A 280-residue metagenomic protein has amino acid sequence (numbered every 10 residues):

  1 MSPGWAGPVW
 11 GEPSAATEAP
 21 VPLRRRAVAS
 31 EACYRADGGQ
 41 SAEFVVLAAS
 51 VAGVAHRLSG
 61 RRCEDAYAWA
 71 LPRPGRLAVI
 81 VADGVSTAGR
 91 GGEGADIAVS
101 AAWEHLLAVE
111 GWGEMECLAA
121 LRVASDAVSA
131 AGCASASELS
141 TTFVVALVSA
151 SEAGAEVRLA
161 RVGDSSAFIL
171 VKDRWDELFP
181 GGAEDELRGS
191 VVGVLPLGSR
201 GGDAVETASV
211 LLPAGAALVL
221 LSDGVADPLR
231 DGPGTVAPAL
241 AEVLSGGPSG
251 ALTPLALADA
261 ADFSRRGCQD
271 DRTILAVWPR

Functional and structural regions predicted by a protein language model:
M1-V28, V191-R280: C-terminal catalytic subdomain
S2-E104, S165, V205-S209, Q269: N-terminal entry segment of metal-dependent catalytic domains or homologous docking segments
A48-R61, S125-A136, I169-S209, P213 (+1 more regions): PP2C/PPM family metal-dependent serine/threonine protein phosphatase catalytic domain, recognizing the conserved
R61-P74, S137-S149, G154, R158 (+1 more regions): Acidic loop->beta-strand submotif enriched in PP2C/PPM serine/threonine phosphatases
V81, V162, L221: Generic enzyme active-site microenvironment
G89-R90, I169-L170, L229-R230: Short helix/loop capping segments that flank catalytic or ligand/cofactor-binding pockets
V99-E110, A241-S245: Short amphipathic alpha-helical signal-transduction/dimerization elements
E110-K172, R200-L211, V277: Catalytic core of PPM/PP2C metal-dependent serine/threonine phosphatase domains
